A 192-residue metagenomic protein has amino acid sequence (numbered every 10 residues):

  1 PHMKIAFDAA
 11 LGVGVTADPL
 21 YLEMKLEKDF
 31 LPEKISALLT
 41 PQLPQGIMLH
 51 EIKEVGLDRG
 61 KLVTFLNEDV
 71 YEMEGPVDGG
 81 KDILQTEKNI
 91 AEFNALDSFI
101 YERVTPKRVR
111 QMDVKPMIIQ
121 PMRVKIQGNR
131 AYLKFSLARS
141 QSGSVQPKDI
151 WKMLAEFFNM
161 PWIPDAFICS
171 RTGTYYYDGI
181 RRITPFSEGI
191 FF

Functional and structural regions predicted by a protein language model:
P1-L26, G56: Short, charge-patterned binding micro-sites
H2, P19-E23, E68-E72, I118 (+1 more regions): Broad gene-expression machinery/nucleic-acid interaction feature
G14-D18, T64-L66, I126-R130: Short, flexible turn/loop "capping" segments at secondary-structure junctions
L20-E72: Ordered, amphipathic secondary-structure segments that act as subunit-interaction surfaces in large macromolecular
E27-P32, D78-G80, S140: Helix N-cap motif at beta-to-alpha junctions
K34-L43, I83-A95, D149-W151: Short amphipathic alpha-helices in soluble, non-transmembrane regions that often serve as interface/regulatory elements
M73-Q111: A contiguous pocket-lining binding segment that forms or flanks enzyme active sites
A95-F192: Core RNA-modification/binding signature centered on pseudouridine synthases
